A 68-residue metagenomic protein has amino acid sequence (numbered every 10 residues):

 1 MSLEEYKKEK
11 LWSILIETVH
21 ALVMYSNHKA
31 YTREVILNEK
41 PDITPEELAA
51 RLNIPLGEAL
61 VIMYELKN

Functional and structural regions predicted by a protein language model:
M1-N68: Long, charge-rich, low-complexity intrinsically disordered regions
